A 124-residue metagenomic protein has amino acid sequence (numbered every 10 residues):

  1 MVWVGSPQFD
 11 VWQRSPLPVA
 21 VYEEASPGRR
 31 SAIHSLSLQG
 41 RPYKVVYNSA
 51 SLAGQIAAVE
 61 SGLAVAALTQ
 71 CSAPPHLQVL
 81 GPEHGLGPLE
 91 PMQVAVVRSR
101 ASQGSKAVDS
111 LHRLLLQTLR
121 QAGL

Functional and structural regions predicted by a protein language model:
M1-E24, P91-R100: Hydrophobic/proline-rich hinge and linker segments of small-molecule sensing/allosteric domains, predominantly
S15-Q39, G104-K106: Secondary-structure junction motif
Y22-E23, V45, L68: Thr-Gly-centered strand-to-loop micro-motif
Q39, L80, T118-A122: Solvent-exposed amphipathic alpha-helical surface segments
P42-S51: Short beta-strand-to-loop elements that line the ligand-binding cleft of bilobed periplasmic-binding protein-like
G54: Short acidic active-site motifs
A57-A101: Beta-alpha-beta core module
G85-L124: A late-sequence structural motif
